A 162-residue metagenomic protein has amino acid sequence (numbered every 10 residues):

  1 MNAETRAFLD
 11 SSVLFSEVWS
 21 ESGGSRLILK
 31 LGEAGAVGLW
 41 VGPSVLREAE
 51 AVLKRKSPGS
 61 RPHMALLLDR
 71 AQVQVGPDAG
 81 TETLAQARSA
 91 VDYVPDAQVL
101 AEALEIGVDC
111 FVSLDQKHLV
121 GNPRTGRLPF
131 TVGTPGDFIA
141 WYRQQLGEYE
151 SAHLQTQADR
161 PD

Functional and structural regions predicted by a protein language model:
M1-E4: Small, basic N-terminal interaction modules of short regulatory proteins
R6-L9, V18-R55: PIN/NYN-family metal-dependent endoribonuclease catalytic core
L39, V75, F130-V132: Generic structural signal for residues in well-ordered beta-strands
L39-P62, A140-Q145, A152-P161: N-terminal-biased segments
P43, R47-L84, V99: Domain-scale selection of a single, long terminal region that carries the protein's primary operational module
V73-P123: Active-site neighborhoods of divalent-metal-dependent phosphate/nucleic-acid chemistry enzymes
Y93, C110, K117-D162: Acidic, PIN/NYN-like endoribonuclease modules and their adjacent C-terminal/linker elements
